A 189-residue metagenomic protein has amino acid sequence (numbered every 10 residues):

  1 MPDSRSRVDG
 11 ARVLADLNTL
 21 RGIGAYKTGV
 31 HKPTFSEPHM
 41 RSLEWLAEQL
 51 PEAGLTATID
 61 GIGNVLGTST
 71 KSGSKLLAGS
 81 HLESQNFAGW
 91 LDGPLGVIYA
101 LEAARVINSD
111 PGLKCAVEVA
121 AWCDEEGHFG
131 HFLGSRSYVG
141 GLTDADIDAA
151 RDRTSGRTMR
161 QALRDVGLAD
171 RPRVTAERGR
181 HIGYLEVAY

Functional and structural regions predicted by a protein language model:
P2-S36: N-terminal capping segment at the start of a domain
D9-T19, P38, S42-L46, A103 (+4 more regions): General structural feature for long, well-ordered alpha-helical segments within catalytic domains of soluble enzymes
V13, K71-S72, C123-E126: Short glycine-enriched loops at secondary-structure junctions
A25-S69: A non-catalytic alpha/beta surface segment that caps or lines the substrate-entry region of metallo-dependent hydrolase
Q49, A53, V65-D92, A100: Catalytic-core environment of secreted peptidases
A53, S72-L76, P111-V117, G179-G183: Short coil/turn connectors at secondary-structure junctions
A78, F87-E126: Alpha-helical metal-binding/catalytic segments enriched in His/Glu/Asp
E83, D124-Y189: Midchain, well-structured core segments that form catalytic/ion-binding scaffolds
